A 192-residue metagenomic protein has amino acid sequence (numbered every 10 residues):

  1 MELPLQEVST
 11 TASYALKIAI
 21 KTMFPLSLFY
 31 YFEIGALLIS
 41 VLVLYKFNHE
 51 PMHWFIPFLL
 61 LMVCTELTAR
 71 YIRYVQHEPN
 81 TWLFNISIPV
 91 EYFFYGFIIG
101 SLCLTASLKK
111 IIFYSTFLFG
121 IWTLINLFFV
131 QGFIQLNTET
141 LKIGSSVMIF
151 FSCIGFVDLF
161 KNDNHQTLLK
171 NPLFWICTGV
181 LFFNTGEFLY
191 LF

Functional and structural regions predicted by a protein language model:
M1-T22: N-terminal amphipathic/basic-hydrophobic helices that include classical n-h-c signal peptides and signal-anchor
L16-F192: Terminal, non-globular segments
